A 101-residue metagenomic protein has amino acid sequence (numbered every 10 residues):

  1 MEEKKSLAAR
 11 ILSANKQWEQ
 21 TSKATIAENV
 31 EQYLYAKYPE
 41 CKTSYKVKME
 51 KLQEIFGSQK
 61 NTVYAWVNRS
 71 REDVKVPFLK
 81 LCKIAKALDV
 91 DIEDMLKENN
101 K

Functional and structural regions predicted by a protein language model:
E2-K51, I55: A short, Lys/Arg-rich alpha-helix, primarily the initiator
K46, S70-K83: Short, basic-rich loop-to-helix N-cap that marks the start of a DNA-contacting helix
G57-K75: Recognition helix of helix-turn-helix/homeodomain-like DNA-binding domains that insert into the DNA major groove
A65, R69, K83, K101: Alpha-helical DNA-recognition elements
D89-K101: Short C-terminal boundary/hinge segments that cap the last helix of small helical domains
